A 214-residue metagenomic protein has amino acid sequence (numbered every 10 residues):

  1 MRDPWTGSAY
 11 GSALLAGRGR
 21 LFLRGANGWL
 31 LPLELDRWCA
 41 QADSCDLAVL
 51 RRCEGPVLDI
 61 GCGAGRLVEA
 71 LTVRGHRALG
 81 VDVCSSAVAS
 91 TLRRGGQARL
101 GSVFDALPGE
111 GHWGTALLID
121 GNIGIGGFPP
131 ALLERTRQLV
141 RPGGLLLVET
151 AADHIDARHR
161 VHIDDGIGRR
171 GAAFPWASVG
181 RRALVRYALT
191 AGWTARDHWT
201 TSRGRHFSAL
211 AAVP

Functional and structural regions predicted by a protein language model:
M1-R52: S-adenosyl-L-methionine
E54-G63: Conserved class I S-adenosyl-L-methionine
C84-S85: Conserved SAM/SAH-binding beta-strand->alpha-helix loop
G95-D105: Conserved SAM-binding strand-loop segment of SAM-dependent methyltransferases
F104-A116: A short acidic, Gly/Pro-enriched loop at the edge of an enzyme's catalytic core that lines a small-molecule cofactor
G124-T136: A short, conserved alpha-helix within the catalytic core of class I
G143-A151: Conserved beta-strand signature within the Rossmann-like core of class I S-adenosyl-L-methionine
F174-G192: Short alpha-helix
